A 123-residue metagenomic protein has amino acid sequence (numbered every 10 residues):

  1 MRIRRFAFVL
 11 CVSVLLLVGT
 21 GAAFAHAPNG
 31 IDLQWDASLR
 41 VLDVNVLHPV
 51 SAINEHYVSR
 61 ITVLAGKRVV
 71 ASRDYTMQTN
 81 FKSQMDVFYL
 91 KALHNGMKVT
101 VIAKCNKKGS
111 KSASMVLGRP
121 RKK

Functional and structural regions predicted by a protein language model:
M1-L10: Bacterial N-terminal signal peptides that target proteins for export
A27-V58: Short, surface-exposed binding/anchoring microloops in extracellular/periplasmic proteins
R60-L64: Beta-strand signatures of extracellular beta-sandwich domains
R68-N80, V116-G118: Solvent-exposed serine/threonine-rich low-complexity stretches and specific carbohydrate-binding patches
N80-V87: Aromatic sugar-binding surface patches on proteins that engage polysaccharides or sugar-phosphate polymers
Y89-G96: Surface-exposed, short loops/turns at beta-strand junctions within beta-sandwich domains
A103-A113: Short acidic/polar inter-strand loop motif in beta-rich domains
